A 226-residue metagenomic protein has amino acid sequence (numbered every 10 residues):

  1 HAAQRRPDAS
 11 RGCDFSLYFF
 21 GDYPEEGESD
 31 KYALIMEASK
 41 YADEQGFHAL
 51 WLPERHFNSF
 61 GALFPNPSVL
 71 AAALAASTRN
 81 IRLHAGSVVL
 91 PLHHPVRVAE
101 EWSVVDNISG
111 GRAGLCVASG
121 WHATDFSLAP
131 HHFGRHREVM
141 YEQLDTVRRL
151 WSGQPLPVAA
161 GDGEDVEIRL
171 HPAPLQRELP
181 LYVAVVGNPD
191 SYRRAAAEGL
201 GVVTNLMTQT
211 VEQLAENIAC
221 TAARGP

Functional and structural regions predicted by a protein language model:
H1-S77, I81-R82, L179: N-terminal beta1-alpha1-beta2 module of alpha/beta enzyme domains
A2-R11, H94-L200, E212-A219: Internal, glycine-rich beta/alpha segment that forms the wall or movable "lid" of small-molecule/cofactor binding
C13-F19, L50-L52, L83-G86, A113-V117 (+2 more regions): Hydrophobic faces of well-ordered beta-strands that scaffold small-molecule active sites in alpha/beta enzyme cores
F19-Y32, V88-V96, Q176-G187: Active-site mouth loops of central-metabolism enzymes
F20-D22, R55, V88-L90, A118-H122 (+2 more regions): Active-site beta-loop-alpha junctions enriched in small/polar residues
D43, A73-A75, D106, R148 (+1 more regions): N-terminal cationic-hydrophobic initiation segments that often serve targeting/anchoring roles
F60-L63, S87, H136, A184 (+1 more regions): Glycine- and other small-residue-rich loops at beta-strand/loop junctions that grip anionic moieties
L63-L70, Q209-A223: Active-site-adjacent beta->alpha loops and helix N-cap segments on the catalytic face of soluble alpha/beta enzymes
